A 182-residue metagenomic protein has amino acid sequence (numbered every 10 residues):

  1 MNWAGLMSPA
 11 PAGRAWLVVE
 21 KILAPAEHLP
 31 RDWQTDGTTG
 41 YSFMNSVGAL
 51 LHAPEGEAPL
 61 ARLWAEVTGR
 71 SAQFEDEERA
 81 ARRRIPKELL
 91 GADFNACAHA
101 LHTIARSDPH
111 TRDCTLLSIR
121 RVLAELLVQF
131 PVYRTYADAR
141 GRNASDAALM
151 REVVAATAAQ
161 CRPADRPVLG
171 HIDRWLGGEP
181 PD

Functional and structural regions predicted by a protein language model:
N2-D182: Alpha-amylase-like alpha-glycosidases and glucanotransferases acting on alpha-linked glucans and related
